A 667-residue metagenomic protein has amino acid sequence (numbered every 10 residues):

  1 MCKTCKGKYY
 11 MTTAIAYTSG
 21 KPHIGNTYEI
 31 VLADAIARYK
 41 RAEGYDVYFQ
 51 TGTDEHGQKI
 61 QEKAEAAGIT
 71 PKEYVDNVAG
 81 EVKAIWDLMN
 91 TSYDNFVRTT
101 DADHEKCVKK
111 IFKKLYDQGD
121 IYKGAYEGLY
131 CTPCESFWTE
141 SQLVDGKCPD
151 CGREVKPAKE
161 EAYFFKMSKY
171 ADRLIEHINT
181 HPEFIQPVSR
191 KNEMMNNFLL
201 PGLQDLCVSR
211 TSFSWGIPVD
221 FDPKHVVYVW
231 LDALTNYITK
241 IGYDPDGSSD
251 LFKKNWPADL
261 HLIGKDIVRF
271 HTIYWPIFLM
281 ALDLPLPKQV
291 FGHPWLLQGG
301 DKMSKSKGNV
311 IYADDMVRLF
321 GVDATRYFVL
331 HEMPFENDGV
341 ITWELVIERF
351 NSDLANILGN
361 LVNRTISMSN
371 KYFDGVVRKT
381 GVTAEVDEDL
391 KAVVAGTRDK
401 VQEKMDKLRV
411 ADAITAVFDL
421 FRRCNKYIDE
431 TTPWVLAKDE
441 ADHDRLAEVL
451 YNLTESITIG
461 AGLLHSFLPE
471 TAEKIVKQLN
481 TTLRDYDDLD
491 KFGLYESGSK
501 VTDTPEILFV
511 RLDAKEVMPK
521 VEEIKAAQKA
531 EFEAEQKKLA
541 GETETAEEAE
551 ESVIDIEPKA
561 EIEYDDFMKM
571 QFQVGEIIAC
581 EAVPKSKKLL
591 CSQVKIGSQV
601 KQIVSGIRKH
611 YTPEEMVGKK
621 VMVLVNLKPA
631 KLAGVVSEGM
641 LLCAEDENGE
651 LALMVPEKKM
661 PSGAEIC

Functional and structural regions predicted by a protein language model:
C2-T51, D103-C107, C151, P157-K371 (+1 more regions): Structured secondary-structure scaffolds
C2-V78, V97-F112, D117, C134 (+4 more regions): N-terminal catalytic cores of NTP/NDP-binding nucleotidyl/phosphoryl-transfer enzymes
A79-D94: A glycine-rich helix N-cap at a beta->alpha junction
Q118-A171, I175: Cys/His-rich short segments
K123, E332, E344-V382, V393-V501 (+1 more regions): Helix-rich, typically C-terminal accessory recognition domains appended to large enzymatic cores
Q289-G292, V476-Q478, C591: Beta-strand segments within the central parallel beta-sheet cores of soluble alpha/beta enzyme folds
A472-D566: Intrinsic disorder at enzyme termini
T545-C667: Phosphate-backbone binding interfaces of nucleic-acid-interacting proteins
